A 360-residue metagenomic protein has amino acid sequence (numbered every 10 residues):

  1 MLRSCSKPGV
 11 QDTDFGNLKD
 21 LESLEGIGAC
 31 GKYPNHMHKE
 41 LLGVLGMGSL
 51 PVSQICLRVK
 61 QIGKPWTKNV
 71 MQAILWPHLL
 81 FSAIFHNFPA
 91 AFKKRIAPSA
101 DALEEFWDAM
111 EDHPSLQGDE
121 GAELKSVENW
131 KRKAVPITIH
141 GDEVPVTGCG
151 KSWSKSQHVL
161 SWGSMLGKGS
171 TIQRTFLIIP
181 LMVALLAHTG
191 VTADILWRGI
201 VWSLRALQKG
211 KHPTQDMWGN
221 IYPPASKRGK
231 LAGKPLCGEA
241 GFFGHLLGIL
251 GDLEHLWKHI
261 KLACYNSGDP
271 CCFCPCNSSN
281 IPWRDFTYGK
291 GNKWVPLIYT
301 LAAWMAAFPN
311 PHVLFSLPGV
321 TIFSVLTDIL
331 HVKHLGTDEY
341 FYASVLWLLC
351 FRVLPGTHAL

Functional and structural regions predicted by a protein language model:
M1-D14, L21-E22: Acidic, metal-ion-coordinating active-site neighborhood of RNase H-like domains and the RT-RNase H "connection"/linker
R3-S6, P145, V201-Q208, K258: Alpha-helical repeat scaffolds in large eukaryotic proteins
F15, K19-L21, G28-E128, R132-I139 (+1 more regions): Charged (Asp/Glu and Lys/Arg) segments that form or flank catalytic channels of large polymer- and nucleotide-handling
D108-K131, V135, V144-T192: Catalytic-core region of right-hand nucleic acid polymerases
E143-T147, M165-S170, A206, G268 (+1 more regions): Short loop/turn segments at secondary-structure transitions that flank enzyme active sites
S156-D216, W283-L314, G319-I322: E2/UBC-UEV (E2-variant) core
